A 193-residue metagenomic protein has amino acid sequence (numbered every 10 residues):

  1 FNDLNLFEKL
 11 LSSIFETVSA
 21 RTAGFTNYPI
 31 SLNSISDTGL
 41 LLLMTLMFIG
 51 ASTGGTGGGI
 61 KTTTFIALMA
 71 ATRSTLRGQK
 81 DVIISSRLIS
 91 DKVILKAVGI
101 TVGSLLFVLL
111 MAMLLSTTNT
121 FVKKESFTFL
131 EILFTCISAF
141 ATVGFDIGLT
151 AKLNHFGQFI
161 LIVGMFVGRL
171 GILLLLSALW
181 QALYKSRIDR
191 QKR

Functional and structural regions predicted by a protein language model:
F1-R193: Membrane-proximal intracellular helices of multi-pass ion channels
